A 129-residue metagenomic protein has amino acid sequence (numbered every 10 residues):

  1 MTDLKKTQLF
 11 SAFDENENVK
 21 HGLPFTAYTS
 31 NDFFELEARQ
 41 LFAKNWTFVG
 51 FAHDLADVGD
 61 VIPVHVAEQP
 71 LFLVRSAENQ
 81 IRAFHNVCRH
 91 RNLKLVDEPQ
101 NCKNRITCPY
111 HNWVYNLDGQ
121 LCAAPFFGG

Functional and structural regions predicted by a protein language model:
K6-F25: Short, contiguous pre-domain boundary segments
K6-T7, F25-T29, L41-A43, G50-A52 (+3 more regions): A short linear-motif detector with a strong N-terminal bias
F10-S11, F34-A38, H111: Generic detector of well-ordered alpha-helical segments enriched in charged/polar residues, highlighting helical
K20-G22, T26-A27, R39, K94: Non-cleavable N-terminal signal-anchor transmembrane helices
A27-A67: Glycine/alanine-rich phosphate-binding loops at beta-alpha junctions
L55-G129: Rieske [2Fe-2S] iron-sulfur-binding domain
